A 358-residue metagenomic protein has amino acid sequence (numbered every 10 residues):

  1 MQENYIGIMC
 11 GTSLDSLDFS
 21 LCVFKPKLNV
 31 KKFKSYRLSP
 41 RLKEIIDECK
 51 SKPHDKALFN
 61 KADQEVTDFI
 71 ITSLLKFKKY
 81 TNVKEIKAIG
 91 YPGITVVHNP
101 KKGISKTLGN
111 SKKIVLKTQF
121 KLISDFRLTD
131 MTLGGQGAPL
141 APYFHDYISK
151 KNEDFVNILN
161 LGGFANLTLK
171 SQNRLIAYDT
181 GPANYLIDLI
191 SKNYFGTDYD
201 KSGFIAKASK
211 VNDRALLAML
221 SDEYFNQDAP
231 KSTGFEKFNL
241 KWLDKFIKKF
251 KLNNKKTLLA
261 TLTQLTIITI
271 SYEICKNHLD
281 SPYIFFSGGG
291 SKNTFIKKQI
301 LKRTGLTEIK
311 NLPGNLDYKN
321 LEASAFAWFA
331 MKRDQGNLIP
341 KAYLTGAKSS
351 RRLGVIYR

Functional and structural regions predicted by a protein language model:
Q2, C10-Y36, N173-I267, Q335-G336 (+1 more regions): Conserved ATP-utilizing enzyme core subdomain
Q2-N4, P100-S105, K112, L116 (+1 more regions): Phosphate-binding/catalytic loop of phosphoryl-transfer enzymes
S20-Y80: Glycine-rich nucleotide/cofactor/substrate-binding loop typically near the N-terminus or early in the first domain
A57-S111: Short beta-strand-loop/turn "lid" adjacent to the catalytic site in phosphate-handling enzymes
F69-F77, K255-D280: Phosphate/ATP-binding catalytic cores across multiple sugar-kinase/actin-like superfamilies, primarily ASKHA
N152, V156-A165, G336-R358: Extended, charge-rich low-complexity interaction segments
S281-I300: Glycine-rich phosphate-binding loops at beta-strand->alpha-helix junctions
L301-A325: Conserved phosphate-binding/catalytic loops in two-lobed NTP-binding clefts
